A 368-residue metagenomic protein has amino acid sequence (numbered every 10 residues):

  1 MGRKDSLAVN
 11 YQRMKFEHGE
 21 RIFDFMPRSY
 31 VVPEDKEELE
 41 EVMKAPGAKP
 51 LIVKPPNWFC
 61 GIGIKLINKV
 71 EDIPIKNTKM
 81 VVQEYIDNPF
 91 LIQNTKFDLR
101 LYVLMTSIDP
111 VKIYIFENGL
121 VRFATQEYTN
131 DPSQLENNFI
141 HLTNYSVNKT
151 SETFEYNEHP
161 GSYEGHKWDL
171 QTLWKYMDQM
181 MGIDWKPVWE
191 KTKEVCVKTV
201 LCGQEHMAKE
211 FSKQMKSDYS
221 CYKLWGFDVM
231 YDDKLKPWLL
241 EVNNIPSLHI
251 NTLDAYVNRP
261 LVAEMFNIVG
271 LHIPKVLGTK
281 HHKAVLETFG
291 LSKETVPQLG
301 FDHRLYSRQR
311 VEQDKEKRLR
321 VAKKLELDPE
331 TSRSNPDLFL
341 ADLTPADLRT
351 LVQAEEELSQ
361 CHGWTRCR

Functional and structural regions predicted by a protein language model:
G2-E17, D24-M26, Y30-K36, V42 (+7 more regions): Acidic, PEST-like segments
E20-R21, I52: A eukaryotic "domain-start" boundary segment
R28-Y30, A48-I75, F90, L99-R100: Glycine-rich phosphate-binding loop of ATP-grasp-fold ATP-dependent ligases
L39-P46, I73: Short amphipathic alpha-helix with an adjacent loop that forms part of the alpha/beta core around
F227-V229: Hydrophobic residue at the +6 position relative to the catalytic HRD Asp in the kinase catalytic loop
